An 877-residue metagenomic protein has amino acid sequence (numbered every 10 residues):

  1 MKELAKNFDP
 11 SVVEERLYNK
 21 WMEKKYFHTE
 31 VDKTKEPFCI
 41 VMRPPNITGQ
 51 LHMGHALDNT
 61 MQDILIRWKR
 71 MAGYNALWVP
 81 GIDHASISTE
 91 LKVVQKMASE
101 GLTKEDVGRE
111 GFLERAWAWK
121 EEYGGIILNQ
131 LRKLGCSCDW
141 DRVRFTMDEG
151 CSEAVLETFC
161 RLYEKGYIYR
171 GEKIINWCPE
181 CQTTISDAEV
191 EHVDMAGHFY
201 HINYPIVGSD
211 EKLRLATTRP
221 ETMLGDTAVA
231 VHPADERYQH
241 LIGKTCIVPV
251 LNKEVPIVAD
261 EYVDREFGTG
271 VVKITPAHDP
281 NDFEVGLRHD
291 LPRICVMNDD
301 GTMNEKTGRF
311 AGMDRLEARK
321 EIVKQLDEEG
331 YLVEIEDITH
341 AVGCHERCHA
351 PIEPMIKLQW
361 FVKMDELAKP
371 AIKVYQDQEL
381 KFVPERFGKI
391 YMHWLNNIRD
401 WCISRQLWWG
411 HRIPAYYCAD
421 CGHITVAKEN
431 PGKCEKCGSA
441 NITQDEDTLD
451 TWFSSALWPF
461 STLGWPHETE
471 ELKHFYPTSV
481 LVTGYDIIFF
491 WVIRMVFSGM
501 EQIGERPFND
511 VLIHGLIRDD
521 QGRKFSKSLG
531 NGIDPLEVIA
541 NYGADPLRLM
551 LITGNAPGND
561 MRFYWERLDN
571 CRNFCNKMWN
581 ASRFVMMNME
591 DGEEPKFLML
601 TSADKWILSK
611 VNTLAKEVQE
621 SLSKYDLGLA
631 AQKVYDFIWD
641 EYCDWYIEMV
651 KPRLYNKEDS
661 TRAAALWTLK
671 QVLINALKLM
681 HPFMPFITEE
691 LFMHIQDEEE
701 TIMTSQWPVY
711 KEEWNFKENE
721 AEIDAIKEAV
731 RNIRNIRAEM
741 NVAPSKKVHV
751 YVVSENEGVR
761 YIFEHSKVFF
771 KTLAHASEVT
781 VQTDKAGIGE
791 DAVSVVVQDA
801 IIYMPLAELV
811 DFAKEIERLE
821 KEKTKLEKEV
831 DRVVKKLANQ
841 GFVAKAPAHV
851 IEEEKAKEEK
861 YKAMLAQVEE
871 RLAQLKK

Functional and structural regions predicted by a protein language model:
M1-A234, V258, T275-R288, P292-T307 (+9 more regions): N-terminal, positively charged nucleic-acid-binding surface of large information/translation enzymes
T34-M42, I64, E100-L102, L128-G135 (+9 more regions): Active-site-adjacent bridging/hinge elements
G54-I66, G73, I82-D83, C151-A154 (+9 more regions): Structured ligand/cofactor/substrate-binding pocket environments in proteins
R67-N75, K96-R109, N129, K133-C138 (+18 more regions): Secondary-structure transition/capping motifs at alpha-helix termini and the adjoining loop/turn into the next element
S99-E114, K381-F382, L536, P557-D569 (+1 more regions): Short, polar/flexible loop-turn hinges at active-site or ligand-entry regions and domain interfaces
C181, L251, C348, A419-C421 (+1 more regions): Short Cys/His-rich metal-coordination motifs, predominantly Zn2+-binding knuckles/fingers
Y200-V207, K244-P249, G343-R347, Y416 (+1 more regions): Short acidic-hydrophobic surface loop/beta-edge motif
H201, H393-F453, L457, E501-A544 (+2 more regions): Feature 926 captures the class I aminoacyl-tRNA synthetase adenylation module centered on the KMSKS loop
